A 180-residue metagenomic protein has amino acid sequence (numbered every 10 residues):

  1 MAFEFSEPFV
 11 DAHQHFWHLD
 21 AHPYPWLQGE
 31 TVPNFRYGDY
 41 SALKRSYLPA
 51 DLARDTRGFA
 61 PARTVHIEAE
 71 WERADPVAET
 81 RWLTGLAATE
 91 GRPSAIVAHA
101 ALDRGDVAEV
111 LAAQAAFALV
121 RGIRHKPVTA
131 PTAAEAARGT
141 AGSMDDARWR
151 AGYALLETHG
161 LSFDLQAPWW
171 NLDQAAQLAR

Functional and structural regions predicted by a protein language model:
M1-R180: Helix-coil boundary/capping segments in enzymes
